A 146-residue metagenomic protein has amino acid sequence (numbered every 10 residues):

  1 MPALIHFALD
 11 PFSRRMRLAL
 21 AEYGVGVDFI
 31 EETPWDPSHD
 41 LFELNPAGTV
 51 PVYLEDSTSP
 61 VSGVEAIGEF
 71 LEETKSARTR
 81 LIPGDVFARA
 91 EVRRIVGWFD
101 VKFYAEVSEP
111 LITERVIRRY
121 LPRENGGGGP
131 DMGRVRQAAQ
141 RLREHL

Functional and structural regions predicted by a protein language model:
M1-G133: GST-like domain detector, emphasizing the conserved glutathione-binding G-site in the N-terminal thioredoxin-like
G129-L146: Amphipathic alpha-helical packing segments from all-alpha helical-bundle domains
